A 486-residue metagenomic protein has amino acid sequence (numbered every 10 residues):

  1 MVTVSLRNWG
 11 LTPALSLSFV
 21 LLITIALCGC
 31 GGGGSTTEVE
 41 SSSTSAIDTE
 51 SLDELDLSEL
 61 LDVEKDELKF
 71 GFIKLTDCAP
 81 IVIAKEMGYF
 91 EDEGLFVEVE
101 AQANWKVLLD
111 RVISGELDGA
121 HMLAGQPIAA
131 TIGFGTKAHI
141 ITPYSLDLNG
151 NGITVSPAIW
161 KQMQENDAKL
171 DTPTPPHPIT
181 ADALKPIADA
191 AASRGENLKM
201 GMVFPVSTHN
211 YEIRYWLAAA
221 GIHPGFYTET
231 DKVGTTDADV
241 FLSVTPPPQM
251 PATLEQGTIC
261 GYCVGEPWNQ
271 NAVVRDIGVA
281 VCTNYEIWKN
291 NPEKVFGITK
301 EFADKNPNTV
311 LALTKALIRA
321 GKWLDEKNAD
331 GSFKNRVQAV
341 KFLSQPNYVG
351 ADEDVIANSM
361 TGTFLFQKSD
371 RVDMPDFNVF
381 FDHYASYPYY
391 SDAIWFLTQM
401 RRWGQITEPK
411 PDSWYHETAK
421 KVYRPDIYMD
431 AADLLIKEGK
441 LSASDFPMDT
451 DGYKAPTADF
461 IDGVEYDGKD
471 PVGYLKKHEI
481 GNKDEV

Functional and structural regions predicted by a protein language model:
M1-W9: N-terminal secretory signal peptides that target proteins for export/translocation
I25-G29: C-terminal motif of bacterial Sec signal peptides marking the signal peptidase cleavage site
C30-V39: Bacterial lipoprotein signal-peptidase II cleavage site
E40, T44-S243, T253-N290, D459 (+2 more regions): Short, glycine-/small- and polar/acidic-enriched structural segments that line small-molecule recognition paths
S43-I47, I394-V486: Conserved C-terminal helix/tail region of periplasmic/extracytoplasmic solute-binding proteins
L75, Q102-K106, H121, V203-S207 (+4 more regions): Soluble non-cytosolic domains of exported or imported proteins
A84, N151-Q164, P292-T309, W323-K327: A bilobed periplasmic-binding-protein/Venus flytrap-type ligand-binding module shared by bacterial periplasmic
K305-D426: Secondary-structure end/capping motifs
